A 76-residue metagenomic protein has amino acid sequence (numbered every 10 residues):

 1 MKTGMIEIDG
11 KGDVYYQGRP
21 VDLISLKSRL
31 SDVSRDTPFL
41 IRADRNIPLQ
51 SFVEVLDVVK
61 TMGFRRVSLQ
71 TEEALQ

Functional and structural regions predicted by a protein language model:
M1-Q76: Long, low-hydrophobicity, acidic/polar, solvent-exposed interaction domains
